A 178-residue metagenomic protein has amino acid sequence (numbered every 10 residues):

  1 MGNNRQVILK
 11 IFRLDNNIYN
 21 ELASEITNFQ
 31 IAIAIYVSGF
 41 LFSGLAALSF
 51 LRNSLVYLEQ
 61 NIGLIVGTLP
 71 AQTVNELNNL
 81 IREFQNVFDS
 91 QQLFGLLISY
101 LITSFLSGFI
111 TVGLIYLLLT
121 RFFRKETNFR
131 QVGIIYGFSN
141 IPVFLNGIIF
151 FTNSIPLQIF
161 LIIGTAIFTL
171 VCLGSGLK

Functional and structural regions predicted by a protein language model:
M1-T127: Selected alpha-helical membrane-embedding segments in polytopic membrane proteins
V112-K178: Hydrophobic alpha-helical transmembrane segments and adjacent short intramembrane/lumenal linkers of inner/organellar
